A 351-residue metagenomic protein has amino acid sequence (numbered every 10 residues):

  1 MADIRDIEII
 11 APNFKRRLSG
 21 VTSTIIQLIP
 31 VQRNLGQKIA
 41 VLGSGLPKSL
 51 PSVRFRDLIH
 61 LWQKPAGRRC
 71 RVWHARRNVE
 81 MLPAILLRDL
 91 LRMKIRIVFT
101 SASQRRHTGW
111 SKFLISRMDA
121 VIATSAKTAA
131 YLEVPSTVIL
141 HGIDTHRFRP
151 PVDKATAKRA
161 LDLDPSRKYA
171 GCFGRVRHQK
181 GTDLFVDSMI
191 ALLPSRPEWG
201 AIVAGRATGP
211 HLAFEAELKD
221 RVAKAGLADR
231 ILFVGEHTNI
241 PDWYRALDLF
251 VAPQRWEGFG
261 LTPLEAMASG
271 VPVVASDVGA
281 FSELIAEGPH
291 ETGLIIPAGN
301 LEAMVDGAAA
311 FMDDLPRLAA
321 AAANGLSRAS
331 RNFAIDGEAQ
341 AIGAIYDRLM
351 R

Functional and structural regions predicted by a protein language model:
I115-K154: Donor nucleotide-sugar binding/catalytic pocket of nucleotide-sugar-dependent glycosyltransferases
P150-L163, L218: A short helix/loop element that forms part of the nucleotide-sugar donor recognition site in Leloir-type
L163-K180, V186-M189, I202: Conserved donor-binding/catalytic core segment of Leloir-type glycosyltransferases
T182, V186-L232: A conserved nucleotide-sugar
E236-H237, D242-L247: Short alpha-helical donor nucleotide-sugar binding micro-motif in glycosyltransferases
R255: Aromatic "clamp/platform" in nucleotide-sugar-dependent glycosyltransferases that forms part of the donor/acceptor
P272-G279: Short hydrophobic beta-strand element within catalytic cores of glycosyltransferases and related nucleotide-activated
E287-P289, G293-E302, A309-P316: Conserved acidic donor-binding segment of nucleotide-sugar-dependent glycosyltransferases
